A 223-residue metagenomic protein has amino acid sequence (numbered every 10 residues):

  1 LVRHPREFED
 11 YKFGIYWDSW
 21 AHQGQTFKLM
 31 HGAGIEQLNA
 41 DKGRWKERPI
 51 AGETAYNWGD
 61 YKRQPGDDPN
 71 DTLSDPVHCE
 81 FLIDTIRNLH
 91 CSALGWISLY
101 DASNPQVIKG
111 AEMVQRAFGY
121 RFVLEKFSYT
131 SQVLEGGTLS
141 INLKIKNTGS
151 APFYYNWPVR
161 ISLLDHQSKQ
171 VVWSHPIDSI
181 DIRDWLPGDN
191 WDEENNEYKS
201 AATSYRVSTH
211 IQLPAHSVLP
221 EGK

Functional and structural regions predicted by a protein language model:
L1-Y100: Catalytic-core regions of glycoside hydrolase
H78-Y129: Catalytic cores of secreted or luminal carbohydrate-active enzymes
G137-I141: Structural beta-strand segments of beta-rich domains
I145-N147, L163, I211: Hydrophobic beta-strand positions in extracellular immunoglobulin-like domains
I145-P152, V159: Short amphipathic, basic-aromatic surface patches that mediate peripheral association with negatively charged
N156-V172: Extended low-complexity, serine/threonine- and proline-enriched intrinsically disordered segments
S162, P220-K223: Internal, hydrophobic beta-strand segments that form the core of beta-sheet-rich folds
W173-V218: A beta-strand/beta-hairpin structural motif
